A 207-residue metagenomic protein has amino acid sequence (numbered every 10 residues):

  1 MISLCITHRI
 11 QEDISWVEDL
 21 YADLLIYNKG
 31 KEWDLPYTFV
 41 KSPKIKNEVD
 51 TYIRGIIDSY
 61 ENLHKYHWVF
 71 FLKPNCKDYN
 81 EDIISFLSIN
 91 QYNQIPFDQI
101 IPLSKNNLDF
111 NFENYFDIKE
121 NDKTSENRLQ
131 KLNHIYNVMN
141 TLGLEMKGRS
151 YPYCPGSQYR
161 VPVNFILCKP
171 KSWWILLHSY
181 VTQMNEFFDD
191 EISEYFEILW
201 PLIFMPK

Functional and structural regions predicted by a protein language model:
M1-K207: ER/Golgi luminal nucleotide-sugar-dependent glycosyltransferases, focusing on the catalytic module
